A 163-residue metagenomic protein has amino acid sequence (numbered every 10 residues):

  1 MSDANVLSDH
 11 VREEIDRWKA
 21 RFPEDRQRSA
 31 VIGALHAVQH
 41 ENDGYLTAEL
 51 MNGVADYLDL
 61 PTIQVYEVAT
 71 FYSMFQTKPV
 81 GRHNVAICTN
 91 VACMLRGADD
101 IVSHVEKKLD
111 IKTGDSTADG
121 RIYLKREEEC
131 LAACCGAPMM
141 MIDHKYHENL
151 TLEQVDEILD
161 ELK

Functional and structural regions predicted by a protein language model:
M1-K163: Signature of N-terminal electron-transfer/Fe-S-associated modules in redox systems
